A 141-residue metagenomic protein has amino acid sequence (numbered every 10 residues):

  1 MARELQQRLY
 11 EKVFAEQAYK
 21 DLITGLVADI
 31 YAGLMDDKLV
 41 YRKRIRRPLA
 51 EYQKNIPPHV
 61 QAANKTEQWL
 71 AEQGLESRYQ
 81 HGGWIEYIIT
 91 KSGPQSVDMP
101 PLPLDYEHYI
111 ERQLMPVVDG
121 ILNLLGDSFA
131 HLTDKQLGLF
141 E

Functional and structural regions predicted by a protein language model:
M1-E141: DNA-dependent DNA polymerase catalytic subunits
